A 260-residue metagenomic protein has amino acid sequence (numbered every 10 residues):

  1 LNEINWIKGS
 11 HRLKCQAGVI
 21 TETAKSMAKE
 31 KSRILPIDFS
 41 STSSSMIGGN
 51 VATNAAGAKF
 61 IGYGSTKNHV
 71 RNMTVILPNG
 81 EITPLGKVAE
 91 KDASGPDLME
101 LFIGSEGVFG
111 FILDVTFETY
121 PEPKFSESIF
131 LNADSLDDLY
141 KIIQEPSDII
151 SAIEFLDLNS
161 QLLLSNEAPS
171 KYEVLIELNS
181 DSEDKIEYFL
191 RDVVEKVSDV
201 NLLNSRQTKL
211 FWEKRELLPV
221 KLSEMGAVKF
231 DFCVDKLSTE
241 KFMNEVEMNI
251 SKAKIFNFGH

Functional and structural regions predicted by a protein language model:
N2-E154: FAD-binding subdomain of flavoenzyme oxidoreductases
P121, E127, N132-A133, D138-H260: C-terminal substrate-recognition/cap domain of FAD-linked oxidoreductases
